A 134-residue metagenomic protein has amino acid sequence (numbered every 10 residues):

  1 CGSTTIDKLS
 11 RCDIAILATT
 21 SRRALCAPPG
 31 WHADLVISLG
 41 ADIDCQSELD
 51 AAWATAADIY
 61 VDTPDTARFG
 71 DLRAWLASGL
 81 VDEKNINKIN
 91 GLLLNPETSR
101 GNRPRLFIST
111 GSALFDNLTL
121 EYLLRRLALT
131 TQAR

Functional and structural regions predicted by a protein language model:
G2-W75: Rossmann-like adenosine-cofactor binding region
S47-R134: Adenosine-phosphate binding glycine-rich loop
